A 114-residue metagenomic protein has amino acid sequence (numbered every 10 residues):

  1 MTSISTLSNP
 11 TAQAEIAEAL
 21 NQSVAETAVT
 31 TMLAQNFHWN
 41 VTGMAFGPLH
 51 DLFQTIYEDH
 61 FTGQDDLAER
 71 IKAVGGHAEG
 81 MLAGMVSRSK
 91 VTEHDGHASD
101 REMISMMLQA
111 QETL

Functional and structural regions predicted by a protein language model:
T2-S8: Short, charge-rich amphipathic alpha-helices with coiled-coil/heptad character
N9-E15, M81, S99: General structural signal for secondary-structure boundaries
P10, A45-Q54, E93-E102: Glycine-rich tight-turn/loop motif centered on a GG-T
A12-V41, M103-L114: Alpha-helical bundle segments that constitute or directly flank the non-heme di-iron/ferroxidase center
A17, H50, Q54-Y57, F61 (+2 more regions): Non-membrane alpha-helical structural segments and their capping/turn regions in soluble enzymes
A19, D65, E69, V86-L114: Acidic/histidine-rich alpha-helical segments that form the ligand environment of transition-metal centers
Q35, L82-S87: Mobile beta-alpha loop/short-helix "lid" or hinge segments that flank ligand
V41-G84: Conserved alpha-helical segments that form or flank metal/cofactor-binding pockets of metalloenzymes
